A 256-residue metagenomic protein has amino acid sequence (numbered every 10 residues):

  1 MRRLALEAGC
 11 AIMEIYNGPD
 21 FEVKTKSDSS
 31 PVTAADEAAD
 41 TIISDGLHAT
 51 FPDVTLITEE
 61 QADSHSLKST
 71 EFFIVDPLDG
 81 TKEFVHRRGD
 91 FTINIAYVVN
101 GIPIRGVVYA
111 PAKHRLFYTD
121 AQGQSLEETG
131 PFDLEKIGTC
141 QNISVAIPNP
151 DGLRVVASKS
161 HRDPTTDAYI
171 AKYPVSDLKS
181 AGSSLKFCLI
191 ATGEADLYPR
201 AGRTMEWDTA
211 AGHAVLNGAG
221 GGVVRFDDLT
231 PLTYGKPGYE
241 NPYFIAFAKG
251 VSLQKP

Functional and structural regions predicted by a protein language model:
M1-L78, V99, P164-K172, D228-T230 (+1 more regions): N-terminal subdomain of lithium-sensitive/metallo-dependent phosphomonoesterases centered on the IMPase/IPPase/PAP
M1-R3, G9, D167-K172, F187-P256: Oxyanion/phosphate-interacting regions
I12, D36, L47, T81 (+5 more regions): Residue-level signal for inorganic ion chemistry
K26, E59, S158, A181 (+1 more regions): Conserved beta-strand termini and adjacent loop/short-helix elements that scaffold enzyme active sites in alpha/beta
L67-S69, V85-G89, T119, P237: Short glycine/proline-enriched turns and hinge-like loops at secondary-structure junctions
E71-P111: Glycine-rich active-site/cofactor-binding loop and its immediate structural neighborhood
A96-F187, L232-P256: Acidic beta-strand-loop-alpha-helix segment within the catalytic core of divalent metal-dependent phosphate-processing
